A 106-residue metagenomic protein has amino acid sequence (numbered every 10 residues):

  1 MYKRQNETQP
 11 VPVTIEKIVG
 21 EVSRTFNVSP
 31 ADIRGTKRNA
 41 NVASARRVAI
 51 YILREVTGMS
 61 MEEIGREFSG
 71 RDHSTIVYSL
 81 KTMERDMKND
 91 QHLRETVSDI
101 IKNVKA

Functional and structural regions predicted by a protein language model:
M1-Q5: Conserved small/polar residues in nucleotide/adenosyl-binding loops
E7, V11, V42-A43: Residue-level marker of regulatory loop/turn positions in helix-turn-helix DNA-binding domains and in histidine
P10-T36: Basic, low-complexity segments
A31-A106: Terminal-proximal interaction/regulatory segments of ATP-powered molecular machines
